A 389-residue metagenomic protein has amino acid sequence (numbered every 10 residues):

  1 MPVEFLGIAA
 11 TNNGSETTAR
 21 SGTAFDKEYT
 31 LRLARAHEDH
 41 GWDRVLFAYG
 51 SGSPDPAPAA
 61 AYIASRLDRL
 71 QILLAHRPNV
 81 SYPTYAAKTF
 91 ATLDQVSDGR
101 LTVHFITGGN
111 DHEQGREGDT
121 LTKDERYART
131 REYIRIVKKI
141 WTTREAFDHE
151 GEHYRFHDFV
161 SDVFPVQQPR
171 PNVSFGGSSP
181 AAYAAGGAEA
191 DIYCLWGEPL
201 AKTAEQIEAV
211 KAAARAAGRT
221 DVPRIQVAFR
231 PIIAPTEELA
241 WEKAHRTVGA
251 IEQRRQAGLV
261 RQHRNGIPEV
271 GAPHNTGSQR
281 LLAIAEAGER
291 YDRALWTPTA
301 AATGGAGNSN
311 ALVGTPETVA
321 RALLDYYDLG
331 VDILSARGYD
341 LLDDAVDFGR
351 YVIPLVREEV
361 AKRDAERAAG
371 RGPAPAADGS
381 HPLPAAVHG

Functional and structural regions predicted by a protein language model:
M1-R69, E150, V166-P171, H388: N-terminal beta1-alpha1-beta2 module of alpha/beta enzyme domains
P2-T11, E117, K123-V166, L200-Y327 (+1 more regions): An alpha-helical appendage that flanks or caps ligand/catalytic pockets
V3-A9, V45-F47, L70-H76, L101-F105 (+4 more regions): Hydrophobic faces of well-ordered beta-strands that scaffold small-molecule active sites in alpha/beta enzyme cores
G22-A36, G176-A185, L312-Y326: Short, acidic/polar
A34-D39, A60-R69, F90, D94-L101 (+3 more regions): Acidic (Asp/Glu)-rich catalytic clusters
H37, G41, I63, L93 (+8 more regions): Conserved, mostly hydrophobic/aromatic
R44-A64, G197-A201, S335-G349: Glycine-rich, proline-tolerant flexible connector loops at the mouths of alpha/beta enzymes
P56-R77, R129-Y133, R215-A217, F348-D364: Alpha-helix-loop-beta-strand connector modules within alpha/beta enzyme cores
